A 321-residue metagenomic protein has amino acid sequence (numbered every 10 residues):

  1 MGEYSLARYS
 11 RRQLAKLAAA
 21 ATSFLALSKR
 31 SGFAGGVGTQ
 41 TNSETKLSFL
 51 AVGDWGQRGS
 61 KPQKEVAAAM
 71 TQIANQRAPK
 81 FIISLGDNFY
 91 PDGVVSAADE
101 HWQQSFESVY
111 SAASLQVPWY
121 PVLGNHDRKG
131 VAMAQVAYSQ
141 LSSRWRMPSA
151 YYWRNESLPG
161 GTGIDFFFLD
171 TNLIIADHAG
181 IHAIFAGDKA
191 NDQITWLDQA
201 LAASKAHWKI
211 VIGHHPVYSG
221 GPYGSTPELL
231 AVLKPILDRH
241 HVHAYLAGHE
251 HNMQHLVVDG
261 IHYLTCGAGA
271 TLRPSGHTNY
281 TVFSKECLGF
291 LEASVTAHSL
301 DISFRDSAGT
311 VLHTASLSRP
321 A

Functional and structural regions predicted by a protein language model:
M1-Y9: N-terminal secretory signal peptides
Y9-L25: N-terminal export leaders
F33-E100, A150, A190-D192, Q199 (+1 more regions): N-terminal active-site segment of His-dependent metallophosphoesterases
F49-A51, I82-S84, P121, V211 (+1 more regions): Residue-level marker for buried hydrophobic side chains located in beta-strands that build the well-ordered beta-sheet
T71, Y90-W208, G224-A244, E250-T296: Extended active-site neighborhood of metal-dependent phosphoesterases/phosphodiesterases
S84-N88, H215, G248: Conserved beta-strand->loop/alpha-helix structural units within folded catalytic cores of enzymes with alpha/beta
S204-G220: Short acidic, glycine-rich surface-loop motifs adjacent to enzyme active sites
L288-A321: A short C-terminal boundary segment appended to hydrolase-like catalytic domains
